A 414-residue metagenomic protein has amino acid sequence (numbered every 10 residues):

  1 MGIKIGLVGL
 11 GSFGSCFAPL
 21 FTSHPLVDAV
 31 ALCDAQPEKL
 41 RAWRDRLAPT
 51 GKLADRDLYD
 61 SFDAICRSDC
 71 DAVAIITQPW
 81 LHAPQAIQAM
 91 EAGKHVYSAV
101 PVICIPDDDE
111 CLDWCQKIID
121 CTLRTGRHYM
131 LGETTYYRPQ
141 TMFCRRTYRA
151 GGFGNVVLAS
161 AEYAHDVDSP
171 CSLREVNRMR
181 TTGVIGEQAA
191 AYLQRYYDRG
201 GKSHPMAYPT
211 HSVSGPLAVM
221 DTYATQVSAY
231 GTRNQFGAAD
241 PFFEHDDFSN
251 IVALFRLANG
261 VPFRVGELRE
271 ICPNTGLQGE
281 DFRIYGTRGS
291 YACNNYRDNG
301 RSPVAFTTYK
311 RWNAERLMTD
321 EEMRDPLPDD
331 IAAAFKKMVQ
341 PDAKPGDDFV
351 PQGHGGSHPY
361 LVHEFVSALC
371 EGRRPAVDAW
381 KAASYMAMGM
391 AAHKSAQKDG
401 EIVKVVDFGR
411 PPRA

Functional and structural regions predicted by a protein language model:
M1-T50: N-terminal Rossmann-like dinucleotide-binding module
W43-L53, E110, I118-C121: Short, conserved SAM-binding/catalytic segment of Class I S-adenosyl-L-methionine-dependent methyltransferases
R56-S68: Short acidic low-complexity segments
C70-A72, Q78-P79, A83-E133, G151: Beta-strand-loop-alpha-helix segment that lines the small-molecule cofactor/substrate pocket of alpha/beta enzymes
T125-H128, R138-H245, D399: Predominantly a Rossmann-like dinucleotide-binding segment in NAD(P)-dependent oxidoreductases
G154-L158, K394-A414: C-terminal capping/lid region of NAD(P)-dependent oxidoreductase domains
R180-T182, A189, F236, F243-D246 (+4 more regions): C-terminal glycine/acidic-rich active-site capping loop/insertion
Y196-Y309: Glycine-rich, aromatic-lined ligand/substrate-binding cores of catalytic and carbohydrate-binding domains
